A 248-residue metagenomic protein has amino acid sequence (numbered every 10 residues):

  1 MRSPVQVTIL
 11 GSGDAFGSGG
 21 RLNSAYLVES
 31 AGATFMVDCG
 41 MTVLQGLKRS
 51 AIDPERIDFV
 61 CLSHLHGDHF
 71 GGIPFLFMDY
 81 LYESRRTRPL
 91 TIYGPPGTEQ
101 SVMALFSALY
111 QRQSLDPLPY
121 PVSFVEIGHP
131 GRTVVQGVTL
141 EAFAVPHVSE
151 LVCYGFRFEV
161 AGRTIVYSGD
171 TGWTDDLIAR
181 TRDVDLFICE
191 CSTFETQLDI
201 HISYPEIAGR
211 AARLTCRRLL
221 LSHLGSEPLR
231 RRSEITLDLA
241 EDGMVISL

Functional and structural regions predicted by a protein language model:
M1-V166, R232-L248: Binuclear metal-dependent hydrolase catalytic cores
V37, S63, G169, C189 (+1 more regions): Active-site flanking residues adjacent to catalytic metal/cofactor-binding acidic residues
M41-T42, P146-S149, T171-T174, G225-E227: Short beta->alpha connector loops
G172-L248: Cap/insert and terminal regions of metallo-dependent hydrolase folds
